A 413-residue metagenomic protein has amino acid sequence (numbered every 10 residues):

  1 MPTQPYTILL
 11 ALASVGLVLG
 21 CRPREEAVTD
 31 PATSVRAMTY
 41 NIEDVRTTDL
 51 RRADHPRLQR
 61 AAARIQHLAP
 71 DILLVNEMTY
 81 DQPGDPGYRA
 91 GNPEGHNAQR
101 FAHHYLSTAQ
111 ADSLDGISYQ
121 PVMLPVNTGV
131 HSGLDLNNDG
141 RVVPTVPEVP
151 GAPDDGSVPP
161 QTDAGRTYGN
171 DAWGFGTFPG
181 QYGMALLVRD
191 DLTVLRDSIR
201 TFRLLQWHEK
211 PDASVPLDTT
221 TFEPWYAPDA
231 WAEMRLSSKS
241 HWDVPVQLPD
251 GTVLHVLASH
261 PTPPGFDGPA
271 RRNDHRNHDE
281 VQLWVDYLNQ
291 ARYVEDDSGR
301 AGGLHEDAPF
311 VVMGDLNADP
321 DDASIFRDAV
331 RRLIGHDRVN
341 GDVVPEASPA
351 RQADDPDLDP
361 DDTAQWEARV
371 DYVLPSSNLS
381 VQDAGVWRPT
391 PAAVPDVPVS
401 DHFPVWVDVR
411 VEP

Functional and structural regions predicted by a protein language model:
M1-L9: Bacterial N-terminal signal peptides that target proteins for export
L9-G16: Bacterial N-terminal signal peptides
V18-G20: C-terminal motif of bacterial Sec signal peptides marking the signal peptidase cleavage site
R22-M184, S214-R235, D250-L254, A393 (+1 more regions): N-terminal, active-site-proximal structural segment of metallo-dependent hydrolase catalytic domains
I42-T47, M78-Q82, V126-H131, L192-V194 (+3 more regions): Solvent-exposed loop/turn segments at secondary-structure junctions within structured extracellular/periplasmic domains
D54-A61, E94-F101, P179-G183, S240 (+4 more regions): Stable alpha-helical elements in mature extracytoplasmic
L187-P211, L236, P245-L248, N273-V312 (+1 more regions): Metal-dependent phosphoester-hydrolase catalytic domains
L254-R276: Active-site His/acidic residue clusters
